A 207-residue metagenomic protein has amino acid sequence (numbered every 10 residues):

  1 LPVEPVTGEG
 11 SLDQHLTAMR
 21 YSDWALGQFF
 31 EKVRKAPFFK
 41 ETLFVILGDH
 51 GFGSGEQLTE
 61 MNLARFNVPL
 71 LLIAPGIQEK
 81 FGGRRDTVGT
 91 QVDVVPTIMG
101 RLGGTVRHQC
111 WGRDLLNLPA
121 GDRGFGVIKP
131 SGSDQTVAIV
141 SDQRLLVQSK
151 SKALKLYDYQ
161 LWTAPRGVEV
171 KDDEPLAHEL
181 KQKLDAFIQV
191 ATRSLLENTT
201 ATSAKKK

Functional and structural regions predicted by a protein language model:
L1-K207: Solvent-exposed soluble domains appended to multi-pass membrane proteins
